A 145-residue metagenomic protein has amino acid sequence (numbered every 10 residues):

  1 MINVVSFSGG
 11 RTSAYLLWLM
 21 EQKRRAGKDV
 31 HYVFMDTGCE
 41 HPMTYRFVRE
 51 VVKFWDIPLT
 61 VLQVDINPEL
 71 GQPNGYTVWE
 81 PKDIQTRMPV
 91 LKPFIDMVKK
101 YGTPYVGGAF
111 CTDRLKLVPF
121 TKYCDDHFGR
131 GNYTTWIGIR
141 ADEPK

Functional and structural regions predicted by a protein language model:
M1-K145: ATP-dependent adenylation/nucleotidyltransferase module used to activate substrates
